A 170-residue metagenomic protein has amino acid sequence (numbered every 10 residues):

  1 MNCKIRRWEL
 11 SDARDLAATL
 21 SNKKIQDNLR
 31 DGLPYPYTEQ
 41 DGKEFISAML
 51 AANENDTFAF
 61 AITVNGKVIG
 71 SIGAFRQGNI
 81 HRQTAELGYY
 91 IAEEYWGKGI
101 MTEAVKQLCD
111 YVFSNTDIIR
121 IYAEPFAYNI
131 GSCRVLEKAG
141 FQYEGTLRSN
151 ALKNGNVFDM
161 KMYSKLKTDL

Functional and structural regions predicted by a protein language model:
M1-R14, A18-K24, A59-L170: Acyl-donor (CoA/ACP) binding surface of acyl/acetyltransferases
L20, L29, L50-N53: Hydrophobic residues in alpha-helical segments
Q26-S47: Conserved GNAT-fold acetyl-CoA-binding loop/helix
I46-A48, S149-N150: A generic local structural motif
S47-A61: A short helix-loop-beta-strand connector motif used in the catalytic cores of GNAT acetyltransferases and, in some
